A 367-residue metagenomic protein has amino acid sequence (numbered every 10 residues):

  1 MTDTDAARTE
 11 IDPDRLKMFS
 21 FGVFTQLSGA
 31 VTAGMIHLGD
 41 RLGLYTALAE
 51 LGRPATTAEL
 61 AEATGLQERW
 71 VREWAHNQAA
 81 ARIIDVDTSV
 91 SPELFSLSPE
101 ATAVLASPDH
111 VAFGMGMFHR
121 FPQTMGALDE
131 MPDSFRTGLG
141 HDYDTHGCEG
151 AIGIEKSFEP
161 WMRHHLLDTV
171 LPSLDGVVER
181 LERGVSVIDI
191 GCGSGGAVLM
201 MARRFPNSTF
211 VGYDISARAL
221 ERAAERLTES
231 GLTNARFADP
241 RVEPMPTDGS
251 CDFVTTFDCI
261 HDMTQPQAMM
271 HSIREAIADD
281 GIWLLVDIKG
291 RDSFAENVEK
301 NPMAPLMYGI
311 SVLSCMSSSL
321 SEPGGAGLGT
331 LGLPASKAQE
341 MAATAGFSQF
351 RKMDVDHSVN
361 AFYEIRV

Functional and structural regions predicted by a protein language model:
D14, G22-A47, H76-V185: Conserved Class I S-adenosyl-L-methionine-dependent methyltransferase catalytic core
L48-R53, Q67-E68: Short helix-capping/hinge SLiMs at alpha-helix to coil transitions
R53-E62: Short acidic, hydrophobic short linear motifs in intrinsically disordered regions
L66-N77: Short amphipathic alpha-helical interaction segments
Q123-A268, V286: Conserved adenosyl
Q267-D279: A short glycine-rich, Lys/Arg-flanked "PGG" loop and its adjoining helix->strand segment in the class I
V286-T344: C-terminal alpha-helical "lid/dimerization" subdomain adjacent to the S-adenosyl-L-methionine
A345-V367: Core SAM-dependent methyltransferase catalytic element
